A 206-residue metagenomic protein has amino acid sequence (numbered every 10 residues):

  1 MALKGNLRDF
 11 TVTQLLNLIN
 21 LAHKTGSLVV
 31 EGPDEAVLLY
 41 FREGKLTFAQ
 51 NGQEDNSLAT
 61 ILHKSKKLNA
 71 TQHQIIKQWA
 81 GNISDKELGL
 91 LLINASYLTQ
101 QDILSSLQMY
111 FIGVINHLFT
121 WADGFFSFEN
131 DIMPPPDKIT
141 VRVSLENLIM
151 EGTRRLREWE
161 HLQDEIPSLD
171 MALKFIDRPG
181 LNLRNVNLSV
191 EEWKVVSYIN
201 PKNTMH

Functional and structural regions predicted by a protein language model:
M1-H206: Acidic, Ser/Thr/Pro-enriched low-complexity segments and adjacent helix/loop capping patches that create flexible
